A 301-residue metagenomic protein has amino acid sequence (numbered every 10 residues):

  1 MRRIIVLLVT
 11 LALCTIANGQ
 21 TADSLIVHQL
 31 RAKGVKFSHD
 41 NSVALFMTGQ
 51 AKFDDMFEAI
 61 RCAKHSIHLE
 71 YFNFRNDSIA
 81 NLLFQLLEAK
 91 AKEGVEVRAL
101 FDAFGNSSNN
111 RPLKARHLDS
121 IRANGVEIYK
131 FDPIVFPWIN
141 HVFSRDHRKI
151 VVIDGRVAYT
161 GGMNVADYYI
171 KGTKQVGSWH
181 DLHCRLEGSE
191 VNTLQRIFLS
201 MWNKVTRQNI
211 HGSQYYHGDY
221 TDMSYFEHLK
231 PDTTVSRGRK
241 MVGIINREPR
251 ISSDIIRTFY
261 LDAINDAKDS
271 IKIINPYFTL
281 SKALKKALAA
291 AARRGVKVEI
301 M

Functional and structural regions predicted by a protein language model:
M1-S24: Bacterial Sec-dependent N-terminal signal peptides
A17-M301: Charged, low-complexity intrinsically disordered terminal segments
